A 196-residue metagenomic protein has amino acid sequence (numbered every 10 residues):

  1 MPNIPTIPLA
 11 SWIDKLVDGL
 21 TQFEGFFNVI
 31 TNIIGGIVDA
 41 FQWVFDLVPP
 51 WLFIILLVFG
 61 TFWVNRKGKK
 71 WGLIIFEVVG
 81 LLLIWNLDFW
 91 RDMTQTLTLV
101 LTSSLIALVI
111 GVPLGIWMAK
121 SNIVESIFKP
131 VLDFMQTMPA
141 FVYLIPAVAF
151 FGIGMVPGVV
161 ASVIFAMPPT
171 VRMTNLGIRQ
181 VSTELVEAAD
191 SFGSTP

Functional and structural regions predicted by a protein language model:
M1-T98, L105: N-terminal, non-cleaved signal-anchor transmembrane helix
L47-L52, I153-V156, P196: Membrane-interfacial loop-to-helix junctions in multi-pass transporters
V58-T61, L81-L82, V112-W117, L144-P146 (+2 more regions): Alpha-helical transmembrane segments of multipass membrane proteins
F62-R66, L83-R91, S103-L132: Transmembrane-helix boundary motif in ABC transporter permease subunits
I74-E77, T94, I116, F128 (+1 more regions): Hydrophobic alpha-helical membrane segments of integral membrane proteins
D92-L101, V148-I153, G177-E187: A cytosolic-side transmembrane-helix exit/cap motif
L99-T102, A107-V109, A119, D133-A166: Generic hydrophobic transmembrane alpha-helix motif, especially the helices
A119-I123, K129, M155-P196: Membrane-cytosol interface at the C-terminal ends of specific transmembrane alpha-helices in multi-pass membrane
